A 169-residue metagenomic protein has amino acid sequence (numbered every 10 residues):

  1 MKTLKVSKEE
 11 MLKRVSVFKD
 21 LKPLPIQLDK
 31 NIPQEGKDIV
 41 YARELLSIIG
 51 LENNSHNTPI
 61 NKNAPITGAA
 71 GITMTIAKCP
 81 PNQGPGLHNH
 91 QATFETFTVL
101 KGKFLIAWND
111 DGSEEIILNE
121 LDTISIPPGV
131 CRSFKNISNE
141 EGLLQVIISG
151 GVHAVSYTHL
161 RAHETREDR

Functional and structural regions predicted by a protein language model:
M1-G71: A short, N-terminal "cap"/entry segment at the start of jelly-roll beta-barrel domains of the cupin/DSBH fold
T58, T75-H90: Conserved short histidine dyad/triad with adjacent acidic residue
Q83, A92-T93, V130-C131, E140: A generic "binding-loop/recognition-motif" signal
L87, I106-A107, R132-S138: Short beta-strand His + acidic residue motifs that chelate non-heme Fe in jelly-roll/DSBH and cupin folds
T93-E120: A short beta-strand-loop-beta hairpin characteristic of the jelly-roll/cupin
T96, S125, E140-V155: A short hydrophobic beta-strand segment most commonly corresponding to one strand of the jelly-roll/cupin
L118-I137: Conserved metal-binding segment of the jelly-roll/cupin
T158-T165: Conserved small/polar residues in nucleotide/adenosyl-binding loops
